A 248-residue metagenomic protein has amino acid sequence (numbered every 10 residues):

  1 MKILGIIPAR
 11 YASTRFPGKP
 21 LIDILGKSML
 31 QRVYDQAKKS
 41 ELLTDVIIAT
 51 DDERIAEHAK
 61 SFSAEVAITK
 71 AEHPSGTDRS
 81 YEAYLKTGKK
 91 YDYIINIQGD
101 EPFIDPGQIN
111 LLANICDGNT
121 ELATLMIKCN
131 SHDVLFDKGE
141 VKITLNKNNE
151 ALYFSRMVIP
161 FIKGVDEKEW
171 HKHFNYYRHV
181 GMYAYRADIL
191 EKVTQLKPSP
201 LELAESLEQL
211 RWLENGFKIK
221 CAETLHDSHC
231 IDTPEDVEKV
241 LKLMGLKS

Functional and structural regions predicted by a protein language model:
K2-A49: N-terminal glycine-rich phosphate-binding loop and ensuing alpha1 helix
L4, I47, E101, K142 (+3 more regions): A residue-level structural signature of the nucleotidyltransferase/glycosyltransferase Rossmann-like core
G5, V46-I48, I94, A123 (+2 more regions): Hydrophobic/aromatic residues located in beta-strands of well-ordered beta-sheets within soluble catalytic
L43, K89-Y91, G118-E121, F217: Short, high-confidence coil segments that cap the C-terminus of an alpha-helix and link into the following beta-strand
I47, E53-L111: Short phosphate-binding loop-to-helix
T50-D51, I104, Y185, D232: A conserved hydrophobic position in a structured secondary element of the catalytic/binding core that shapes
K89, W170-S248: Conserved alpha/beta core of the MobA/IspD/sugar-nucleotide pyrophosphorylase nucleotidyltransferase superfamily
I104-L196: Conserved core of the sugar-phosphate nucleotidyltransferase
